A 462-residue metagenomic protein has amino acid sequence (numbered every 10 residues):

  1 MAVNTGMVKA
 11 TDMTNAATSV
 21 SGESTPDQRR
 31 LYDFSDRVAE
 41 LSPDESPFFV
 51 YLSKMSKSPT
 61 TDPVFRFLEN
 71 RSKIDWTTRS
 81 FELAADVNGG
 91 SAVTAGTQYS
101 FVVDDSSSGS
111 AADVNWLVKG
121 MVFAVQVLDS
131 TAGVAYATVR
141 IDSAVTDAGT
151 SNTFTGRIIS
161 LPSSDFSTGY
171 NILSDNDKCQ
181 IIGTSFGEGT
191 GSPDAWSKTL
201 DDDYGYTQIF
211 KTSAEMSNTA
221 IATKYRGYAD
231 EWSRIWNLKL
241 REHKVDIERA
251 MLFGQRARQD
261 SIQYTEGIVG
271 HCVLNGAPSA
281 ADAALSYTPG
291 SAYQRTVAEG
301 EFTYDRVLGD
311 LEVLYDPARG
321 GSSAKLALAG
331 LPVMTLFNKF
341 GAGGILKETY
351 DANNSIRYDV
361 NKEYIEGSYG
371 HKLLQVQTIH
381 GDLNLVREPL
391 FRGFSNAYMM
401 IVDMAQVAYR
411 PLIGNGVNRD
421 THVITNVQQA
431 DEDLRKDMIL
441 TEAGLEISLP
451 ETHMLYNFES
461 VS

Functional and structural regions predicted by a protein language model:
M1-Y369, T378, E388-S462: Flexible, glycine/threonine- and acidic-rich loop/arm segments that mediate assembly and lattice contacts in viral
K372: A short, glycine-centered helix-capping/turn motif at helix boundaries that positions DNA-contacting or catalytic
